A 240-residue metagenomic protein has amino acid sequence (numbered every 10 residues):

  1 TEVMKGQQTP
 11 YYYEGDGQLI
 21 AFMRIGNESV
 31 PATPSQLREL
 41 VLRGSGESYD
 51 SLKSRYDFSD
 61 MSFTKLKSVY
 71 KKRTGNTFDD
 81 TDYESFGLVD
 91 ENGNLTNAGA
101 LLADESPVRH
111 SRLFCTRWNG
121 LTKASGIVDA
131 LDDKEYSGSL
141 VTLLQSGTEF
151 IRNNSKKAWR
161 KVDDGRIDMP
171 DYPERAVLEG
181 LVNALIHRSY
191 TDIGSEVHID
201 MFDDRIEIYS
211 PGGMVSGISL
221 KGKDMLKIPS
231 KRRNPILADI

Functional and structural regions predicted by a protein language model:
T1-I240: Conserved N-terminal catalytic/coupling substructures associated with nucleotide/phosphate chemistry
